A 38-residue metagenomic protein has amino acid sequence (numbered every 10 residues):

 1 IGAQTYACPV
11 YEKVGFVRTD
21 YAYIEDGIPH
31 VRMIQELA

Functional and structural regions predicted by a protein language model:
I1: Aromatic-lined ligand-binding clefts that engage carbohydrates, nucleic acids, or primary amines
Q4-C8, I24-A38: C-terminal "cap" of GNAT-fold acetyltransferases
Y11, F16: Conserved active-site tyrosine of GNAT-family acetyltransferases
R18-D20: A secondary-structure capping/hinge motif
